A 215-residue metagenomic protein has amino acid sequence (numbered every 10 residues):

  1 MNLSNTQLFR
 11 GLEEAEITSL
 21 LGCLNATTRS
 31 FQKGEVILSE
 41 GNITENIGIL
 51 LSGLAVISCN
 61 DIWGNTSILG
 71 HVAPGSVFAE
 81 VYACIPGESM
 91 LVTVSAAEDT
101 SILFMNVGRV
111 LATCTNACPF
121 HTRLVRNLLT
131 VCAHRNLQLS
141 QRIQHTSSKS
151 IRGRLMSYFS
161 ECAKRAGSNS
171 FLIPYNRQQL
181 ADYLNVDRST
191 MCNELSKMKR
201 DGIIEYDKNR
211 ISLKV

Functional and structural regions predicted by a protein language model:
M1-K33, Y82-P86: Cyclic nucleotide-binding regulatory module and flanking cytosolic helices
C23-L24, N42-T44: Short, small/polar residue-rich loop motifs at catalytic or cofactor-binding pockets
L24, I68-R126: Cyclic-nucleotide recognition modules
G34, E45-S58, A73-G75: Glycine- and acidic-residue-biased ligand/ion/polar-headgroup-sensing regions
V36-N42: Short phosphate-coordinating micro-motif centered on Lys-Gly-acidic
A55-S67: A short beta-strand-loop-beta hairpin characteristic of the jelly-roll/cupin
C114, C118-V125, T130, H134-Q144: Inter-domain helical "communication" segments and dimerization helices that couple sensory or membrane-embedded modules
I151-R154, Y158-V215: Phosphate-/nucleic-acid-contacting segments
